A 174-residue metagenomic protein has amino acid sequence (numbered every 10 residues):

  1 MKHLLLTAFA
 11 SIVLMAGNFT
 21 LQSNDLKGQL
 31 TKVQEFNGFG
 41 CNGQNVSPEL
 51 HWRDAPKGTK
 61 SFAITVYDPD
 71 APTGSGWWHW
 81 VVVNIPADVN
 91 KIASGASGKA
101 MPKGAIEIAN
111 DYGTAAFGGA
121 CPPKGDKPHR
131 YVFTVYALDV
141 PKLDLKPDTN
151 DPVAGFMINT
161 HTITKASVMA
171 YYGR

Functional and structural regions predicted by a protein language model:
H3-M15: Sec-dependent N-terminal signal peptides
A16-R174: N-terminus-centered regions that define maturation/targeting leaders and the start of the first functional domain
